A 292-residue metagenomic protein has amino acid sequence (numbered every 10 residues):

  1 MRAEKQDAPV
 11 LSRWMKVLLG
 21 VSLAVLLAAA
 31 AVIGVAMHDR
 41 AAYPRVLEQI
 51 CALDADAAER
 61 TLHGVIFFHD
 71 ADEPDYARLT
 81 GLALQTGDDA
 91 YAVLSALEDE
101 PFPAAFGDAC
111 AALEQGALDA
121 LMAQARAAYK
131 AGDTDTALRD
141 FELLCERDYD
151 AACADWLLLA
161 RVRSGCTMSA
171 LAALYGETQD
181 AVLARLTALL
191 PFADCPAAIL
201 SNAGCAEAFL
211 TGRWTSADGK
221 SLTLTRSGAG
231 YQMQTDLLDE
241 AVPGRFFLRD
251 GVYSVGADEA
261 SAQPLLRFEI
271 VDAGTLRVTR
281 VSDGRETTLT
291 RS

Functional and structural regions predicted by a protein language model:
D7-L26: N-terminal Sec-pathway targeting helices
D39-I50, A77, Q115-Y129, D155-W156: Alpha-helical tetratricopeptide repeat
Y43, P74-R78, D108-A109, M122-A123 (+2 more regions): Alpha-solenoid helical repeat scaffolds
A58-V65, D89-E100, T136-E142, T167-V182 (+1 more regions): Alpha-helical repeat scaffolds
L82-L94, E114-K130, L158-A173, F192-A208: Alpha-helical linker/edge segments of TPR/alpha-solenoid repeat scaffolds and analogous pre-/post-domain helices
I199-T215, T225-G228: N-terminal helix-cap/turn-to-beta initiation motif at the start of protein domains
L200-A206, D218, V242-R245, R277-S292: Edge beta-strand at a domain terminus
T215-A262: N-terminal glycine/threonine-rich, aromatic-flanked beta-hairpin/loop signature
